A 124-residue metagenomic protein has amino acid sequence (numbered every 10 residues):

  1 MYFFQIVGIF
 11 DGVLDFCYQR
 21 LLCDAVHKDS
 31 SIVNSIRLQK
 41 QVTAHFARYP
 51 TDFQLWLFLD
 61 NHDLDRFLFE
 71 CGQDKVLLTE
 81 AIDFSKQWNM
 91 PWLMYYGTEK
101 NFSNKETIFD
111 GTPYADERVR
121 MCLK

Functional and structural regions predicted by a protein language model:
M1-T51, L55, F84, K100-K124: Active-site-proximal helices and loops of the catalytic beta/alpha 8
T51-Q73: Active-site clefts of carbohydrate-active enzymes
F53-Q54, N89-L93: Loop/turn elements at helix/coil->beta-strand transitions in domains of secreted/extracellular proteins
L57-D60, M94-T98: Short beta-strand segments
N61-L64, Q87-P91: Short, well-ordered loop/turn and helix-capping segments at boundaries between secondary-structure elements and domains
F67-V76, A81-I82, C122-K124: Active-site rim elements
